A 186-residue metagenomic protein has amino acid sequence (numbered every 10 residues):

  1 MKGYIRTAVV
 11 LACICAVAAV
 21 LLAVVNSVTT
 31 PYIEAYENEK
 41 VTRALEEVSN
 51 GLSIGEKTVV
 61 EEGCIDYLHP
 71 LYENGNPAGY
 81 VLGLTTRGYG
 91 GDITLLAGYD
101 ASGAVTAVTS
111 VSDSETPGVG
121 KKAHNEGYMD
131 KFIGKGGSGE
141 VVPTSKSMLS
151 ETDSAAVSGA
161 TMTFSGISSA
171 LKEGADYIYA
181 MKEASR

Functional and structural regions predicted by a protein language model:
K2-R186: Flexible, solvent-exposed loop/hinge segments and secondary-structure transition points
